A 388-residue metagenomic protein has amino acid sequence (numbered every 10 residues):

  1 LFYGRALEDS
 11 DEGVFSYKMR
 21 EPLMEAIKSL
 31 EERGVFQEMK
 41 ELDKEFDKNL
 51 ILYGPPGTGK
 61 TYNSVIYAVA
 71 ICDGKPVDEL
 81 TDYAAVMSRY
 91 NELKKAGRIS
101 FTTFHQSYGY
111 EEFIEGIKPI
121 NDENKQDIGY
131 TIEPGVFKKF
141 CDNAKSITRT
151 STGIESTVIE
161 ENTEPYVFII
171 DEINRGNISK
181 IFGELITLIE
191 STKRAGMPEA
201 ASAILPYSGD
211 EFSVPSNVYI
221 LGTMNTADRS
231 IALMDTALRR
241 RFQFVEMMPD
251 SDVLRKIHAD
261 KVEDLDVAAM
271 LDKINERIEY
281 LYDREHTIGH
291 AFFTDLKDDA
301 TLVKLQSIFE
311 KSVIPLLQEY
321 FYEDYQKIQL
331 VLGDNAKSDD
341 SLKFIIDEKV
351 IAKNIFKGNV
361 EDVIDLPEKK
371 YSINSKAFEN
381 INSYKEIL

Functional and structural regions predicted by a protein language model:
F2-L388: C-terminal regulatory/interaction module of P-loop NTP-utilizing enzymes
